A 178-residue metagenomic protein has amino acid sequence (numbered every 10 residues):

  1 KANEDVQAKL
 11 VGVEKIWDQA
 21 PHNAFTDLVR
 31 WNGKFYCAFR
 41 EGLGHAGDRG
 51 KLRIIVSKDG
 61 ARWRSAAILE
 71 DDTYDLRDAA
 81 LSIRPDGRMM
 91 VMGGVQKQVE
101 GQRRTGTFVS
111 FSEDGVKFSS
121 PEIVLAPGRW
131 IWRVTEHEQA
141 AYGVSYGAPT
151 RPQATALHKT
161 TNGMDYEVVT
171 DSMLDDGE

Functional and structural regions predicted by a protein language model:
K1-A24, V29-R77, I83-E178: Beta-rich carbohydrate-recognition and catalytic domains
